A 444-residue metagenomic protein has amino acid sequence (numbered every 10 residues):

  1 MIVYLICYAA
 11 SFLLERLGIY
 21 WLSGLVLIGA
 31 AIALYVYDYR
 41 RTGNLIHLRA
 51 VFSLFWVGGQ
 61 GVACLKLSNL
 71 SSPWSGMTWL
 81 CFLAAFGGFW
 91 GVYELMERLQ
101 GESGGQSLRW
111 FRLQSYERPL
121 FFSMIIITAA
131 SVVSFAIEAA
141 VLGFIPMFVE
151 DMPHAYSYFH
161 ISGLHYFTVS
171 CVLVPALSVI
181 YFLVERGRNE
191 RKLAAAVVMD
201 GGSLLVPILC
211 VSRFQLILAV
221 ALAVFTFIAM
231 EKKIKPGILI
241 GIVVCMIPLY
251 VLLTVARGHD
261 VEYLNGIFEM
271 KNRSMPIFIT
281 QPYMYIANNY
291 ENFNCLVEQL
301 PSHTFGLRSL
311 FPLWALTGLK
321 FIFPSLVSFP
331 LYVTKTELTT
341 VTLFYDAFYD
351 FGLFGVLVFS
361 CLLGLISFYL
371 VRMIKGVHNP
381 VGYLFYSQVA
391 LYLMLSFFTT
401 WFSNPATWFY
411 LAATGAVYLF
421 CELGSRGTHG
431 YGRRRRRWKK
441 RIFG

Functional and structural regions predicted by a protein language model:
M1, Y20-Y35, L65-P73, L113-P119 (+4 more regions): Hydrophobic alpha-helical transmembrane segments
M1-L108, L193-V197, S203, A219-H259 (+2 more regions): N-terminal "leader" segments that precede or initiate the main folded domain
F12-W21, E97-I234, C245-Y263: Membrane-embedded catalytic interface detector for glycan/lipid assembly enzymes
A30-Y39, L173-R186, V358-M373: Hydrophobic, aromatic-rich transmembrane alpha-helices and their immediate juxtamembrane boundary segments
T42-H47, I180-A196, R372-L384: Membrane-interface helix-loop-helix junctions at transmembrane boundaries of multi-pass membrane enzymes, predominantly
D151-I161, L249-I366: Small-residue-enriched transmembrane helix-hairpin modules in multi-pass membrane proteins
A196-V198, I217, L239-I240, L357-V358 (+1 more regions): Hydrophobic alpha-helical transmembrane segments
T336-R433, W438, F443: Hydrophobic alpha-helical segments
